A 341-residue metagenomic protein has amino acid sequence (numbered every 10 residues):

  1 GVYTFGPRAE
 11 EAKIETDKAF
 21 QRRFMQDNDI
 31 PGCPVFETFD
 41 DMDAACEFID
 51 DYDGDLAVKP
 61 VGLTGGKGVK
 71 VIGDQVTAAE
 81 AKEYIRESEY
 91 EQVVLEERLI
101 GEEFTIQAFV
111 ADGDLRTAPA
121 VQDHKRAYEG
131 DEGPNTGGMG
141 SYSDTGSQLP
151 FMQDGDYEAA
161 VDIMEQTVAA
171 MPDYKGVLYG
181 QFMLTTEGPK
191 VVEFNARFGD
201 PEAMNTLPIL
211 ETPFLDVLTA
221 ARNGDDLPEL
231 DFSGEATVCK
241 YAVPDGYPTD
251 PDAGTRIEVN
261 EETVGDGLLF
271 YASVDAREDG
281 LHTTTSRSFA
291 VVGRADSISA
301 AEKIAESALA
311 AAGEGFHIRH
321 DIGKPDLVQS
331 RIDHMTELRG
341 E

Functional and structural regions predicted by a protein language model:
G1-D17, D29-F39: A short, GP-enriched loop/loop-strand-helix hinge that lies immediately N-terminal to, or at the N-terminal rim
D53-D74: Conserved anion/nucleotide-ligand pocket segment
G68-F198: Internal nucleotide-binding/catalytic subdomain
Y90-E91, S307-G323: Short arginine-rich
A159-A169, Y174-L178, N195-V264, A276: Active-site "cap" helix and flanking loop/linker of ATP-utilizing ligase/carboxylase catalytic domains
G254-R256, E302-L309: Short amphipathic alpha-helices in soluble, non-transmembrane regions that often serve as interface/regulatory elements
R287-A295: Short, well-ordered beta-strand elements within core beta-sheets of diverse protein domains
I322-E341: A cross-kingdom feature marking charged/low-complexity
